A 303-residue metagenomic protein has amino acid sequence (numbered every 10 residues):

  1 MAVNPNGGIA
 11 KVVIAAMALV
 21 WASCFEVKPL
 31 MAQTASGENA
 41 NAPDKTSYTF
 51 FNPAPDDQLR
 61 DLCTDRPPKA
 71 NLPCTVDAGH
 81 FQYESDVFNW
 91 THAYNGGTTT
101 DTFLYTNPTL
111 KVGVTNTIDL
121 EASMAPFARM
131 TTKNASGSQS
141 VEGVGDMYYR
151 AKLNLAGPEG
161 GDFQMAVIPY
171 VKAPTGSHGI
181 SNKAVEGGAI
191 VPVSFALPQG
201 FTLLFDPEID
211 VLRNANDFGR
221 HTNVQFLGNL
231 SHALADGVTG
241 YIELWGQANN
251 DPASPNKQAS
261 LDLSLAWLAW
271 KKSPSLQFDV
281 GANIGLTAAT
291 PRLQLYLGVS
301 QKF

Functional and structural regions predicted by a protein language model:
M1-A10: N-terminal secretory signal peptides that target proteins for export/translocation
I9-V12, S23, F163: Hydrophobic residues within membrane-embedded alpha helices
A10-A15, K28: Sec-dependent signal peptide recognition, specifically the positively charged N-region followed immediately by
V20-P29: C-terminal segment of classical bacterial N-terminal signal peptides
A32-F303: Transmembrane beta-barrel domains of Gram-negative outer membranes and organellar outer membranes
